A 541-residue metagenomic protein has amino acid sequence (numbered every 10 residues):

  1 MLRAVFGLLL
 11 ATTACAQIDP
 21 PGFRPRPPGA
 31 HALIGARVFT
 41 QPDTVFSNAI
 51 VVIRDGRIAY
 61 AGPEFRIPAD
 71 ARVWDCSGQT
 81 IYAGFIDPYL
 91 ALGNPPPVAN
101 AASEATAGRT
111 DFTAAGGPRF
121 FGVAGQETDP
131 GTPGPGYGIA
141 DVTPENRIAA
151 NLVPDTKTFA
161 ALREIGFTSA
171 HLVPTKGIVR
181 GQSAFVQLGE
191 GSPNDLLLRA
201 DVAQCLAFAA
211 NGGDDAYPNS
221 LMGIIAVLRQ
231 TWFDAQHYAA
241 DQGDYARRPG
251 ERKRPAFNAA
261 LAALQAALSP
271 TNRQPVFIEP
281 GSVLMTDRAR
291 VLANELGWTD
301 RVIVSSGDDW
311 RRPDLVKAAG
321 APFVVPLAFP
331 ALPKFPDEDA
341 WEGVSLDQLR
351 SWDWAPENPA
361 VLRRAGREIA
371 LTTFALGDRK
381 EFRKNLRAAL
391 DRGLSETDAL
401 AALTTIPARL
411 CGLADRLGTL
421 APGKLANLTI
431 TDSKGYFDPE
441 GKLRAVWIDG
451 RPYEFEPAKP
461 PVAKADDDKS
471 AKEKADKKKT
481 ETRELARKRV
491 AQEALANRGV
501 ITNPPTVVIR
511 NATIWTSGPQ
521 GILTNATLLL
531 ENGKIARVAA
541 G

Functional and structural regions predicted by a protein language model:
M1-G7: Sec-dependent signal peptide recognition, specifically the positively charged N-region followed immediately by
A11-A14: N-terminal signal peptide c-region/cleavage motif recognized by signal peptidases
D19-G29, V38, P42-G84, V98-A101 (+1 more regions): Histidine-rich, glycine-flanked metal-binding segment
H31-L33, I67-A150, E164, P505-V507: Replace "His-x-His-based motif
A36, R409, A421, L425-A463 (+1 more regions): C-terminal cap of metal-dependent C-N hydrolases
A36, V51, G56, G78 (+12 more regions): Divalent metal-coordination and catalytic microenvironments
T128, P275, P322-D432, D466 (+2 more regions): His/Asp/Glu-enriched, well-ordered alpha-helical/loop segment that forms or immediately abuts the divalent-metal
P154-V304, P439-L443, I448, Y453-A486: Polyanionic/metal-chelating signatures
